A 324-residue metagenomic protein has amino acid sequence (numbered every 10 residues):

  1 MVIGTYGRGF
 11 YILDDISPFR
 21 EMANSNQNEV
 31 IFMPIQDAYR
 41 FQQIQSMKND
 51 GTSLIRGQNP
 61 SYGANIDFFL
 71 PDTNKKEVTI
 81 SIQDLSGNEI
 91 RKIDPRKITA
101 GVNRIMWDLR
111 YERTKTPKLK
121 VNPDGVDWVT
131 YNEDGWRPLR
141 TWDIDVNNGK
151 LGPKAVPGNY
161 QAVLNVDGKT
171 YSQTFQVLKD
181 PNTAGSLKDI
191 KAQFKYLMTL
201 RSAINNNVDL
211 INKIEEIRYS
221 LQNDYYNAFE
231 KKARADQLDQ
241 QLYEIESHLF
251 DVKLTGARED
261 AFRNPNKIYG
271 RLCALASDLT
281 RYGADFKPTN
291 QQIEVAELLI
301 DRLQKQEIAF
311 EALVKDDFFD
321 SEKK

Functional and structural regions predicted by a protein language model:
M1-L54, S61-A64: Beta-propeller blade termini and top-face loops
G9, R113-T116, N165-Q173: Short acidic/polar inter-strand loop motif in beta-rich domains
P18-Q43, T174-N206: Low-complexity, Pro/Ser/Thr- and charge-rich linker/hinge segments at domain boundaries
I44-T79, Q83, V102-M106, L197-I204 (+1 more regions): Contiguous beta-strand segments within globular domains
D84-N88, Y160, L279, P288: Short, glycine-anchored, charge-dense loop/turn motifs used at functional sites
E89-L151: Glycine-centered tight-turn motifs at strand-turn-strand junctions
Q173-F175, V208-K324: Mature extracytoplasmic or organellar-lumen-exposed domains after removal of signal/transit peptides
